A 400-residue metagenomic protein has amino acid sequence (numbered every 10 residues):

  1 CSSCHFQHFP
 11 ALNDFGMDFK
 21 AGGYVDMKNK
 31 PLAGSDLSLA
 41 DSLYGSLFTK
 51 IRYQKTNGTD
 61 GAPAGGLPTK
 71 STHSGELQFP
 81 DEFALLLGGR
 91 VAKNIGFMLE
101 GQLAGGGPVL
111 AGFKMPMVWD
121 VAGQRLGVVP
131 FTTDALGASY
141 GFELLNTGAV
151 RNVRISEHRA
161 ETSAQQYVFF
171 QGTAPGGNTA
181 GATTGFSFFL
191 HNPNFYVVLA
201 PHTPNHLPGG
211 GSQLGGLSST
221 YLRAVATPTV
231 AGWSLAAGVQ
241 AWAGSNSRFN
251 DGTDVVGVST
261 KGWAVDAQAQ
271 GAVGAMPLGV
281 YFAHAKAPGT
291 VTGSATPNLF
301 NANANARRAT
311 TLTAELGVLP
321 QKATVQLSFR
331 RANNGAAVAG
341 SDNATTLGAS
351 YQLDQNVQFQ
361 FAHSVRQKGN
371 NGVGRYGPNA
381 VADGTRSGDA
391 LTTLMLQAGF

Functional and structural regions predicted by a protein language model:
C1-H8: The canonical Cys-X-X-Cys-His
F9-N13, A40-G66, K70-L207, G216-G232 (+4 more regions): Outer membrane beta-barrel
M27-L47: Short Fe-S-cluster ligation motifs
R52-G58, Q102-G106, T133-G137, H202-G210 (+4 more regions): Sequence/structural signature of outer-membrane beta-barrel proteins
T72-G75, V168-G177, P208-Q213, S247-V258 (+3 more regions): Outer-membrane beta-barrel domain signature
Q78-P80, P108-L110, G181, L217-S219 (+5 more regions): Membrane-spanning beta-strands of outer-membrane beta-barrel proteins
G232-L347, Y351: Detector for outer-membrane/organellar transmembrane beta-barrel domains, recognizing the amphipathic beta-strand
G384-F400: Outer-membrane beta-barrel "beta-signal"
